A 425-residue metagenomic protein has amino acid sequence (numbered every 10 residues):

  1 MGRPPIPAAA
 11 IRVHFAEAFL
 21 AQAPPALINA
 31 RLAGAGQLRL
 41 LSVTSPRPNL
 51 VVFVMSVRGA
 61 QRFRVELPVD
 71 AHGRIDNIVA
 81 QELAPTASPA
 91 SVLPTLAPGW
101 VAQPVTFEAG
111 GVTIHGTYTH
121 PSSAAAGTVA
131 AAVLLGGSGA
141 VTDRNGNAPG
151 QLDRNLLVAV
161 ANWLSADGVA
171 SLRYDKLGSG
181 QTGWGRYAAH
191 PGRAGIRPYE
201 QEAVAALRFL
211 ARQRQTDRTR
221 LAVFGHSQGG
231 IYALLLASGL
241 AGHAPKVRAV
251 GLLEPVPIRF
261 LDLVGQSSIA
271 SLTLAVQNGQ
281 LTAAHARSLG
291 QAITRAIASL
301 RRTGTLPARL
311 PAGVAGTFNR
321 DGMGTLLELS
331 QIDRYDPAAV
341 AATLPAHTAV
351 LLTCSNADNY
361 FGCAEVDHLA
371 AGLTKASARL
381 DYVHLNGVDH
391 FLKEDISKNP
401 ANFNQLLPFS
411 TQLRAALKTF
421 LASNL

Functional and structural regions predicted by a protein language model:
P85-G127: N-terminal cap/lid segment of alpha/beta-hydrolase-fold proteins
A124-L164: Short, surface-exposed "cap/lid" segments of acyl-processing enzymes
L156, G192-Q213: Alpha/beta-hydrolase active-site loop
A205, F209-L274: Primarily recognizes the serine-hydrolase "nucleophile elbow" in alpha/beta-hydrolase and SGNH/GDSL folds
G251-T343: Accessory cap/linker subdomain of secreted extracellular hydrolases
L344, L351-C354: Short beta-strand/loop motif that positions the catalytic acidic residue of the alpha/beta-hydrolase fold
N359-E365: Conserved alpha/beta-hydrolase "acid-adjacent" motif
V388-L392, I396-L425: Catalytic active-site module of serine/aspartate enzymes centered on a nucleophile-bearing elbow/loop
